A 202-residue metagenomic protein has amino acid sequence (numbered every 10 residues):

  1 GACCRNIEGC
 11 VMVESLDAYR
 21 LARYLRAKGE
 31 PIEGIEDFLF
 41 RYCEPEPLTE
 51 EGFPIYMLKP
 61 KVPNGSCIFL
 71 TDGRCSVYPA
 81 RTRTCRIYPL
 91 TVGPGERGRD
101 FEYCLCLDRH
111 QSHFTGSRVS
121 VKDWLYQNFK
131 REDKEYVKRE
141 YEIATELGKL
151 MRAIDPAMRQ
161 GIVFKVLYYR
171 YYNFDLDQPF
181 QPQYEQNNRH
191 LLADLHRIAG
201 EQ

Functional and structural regions predicted by a protein language model:
G1-Q202: Short loop/turn segments that flank or connect secondary-structure elements
